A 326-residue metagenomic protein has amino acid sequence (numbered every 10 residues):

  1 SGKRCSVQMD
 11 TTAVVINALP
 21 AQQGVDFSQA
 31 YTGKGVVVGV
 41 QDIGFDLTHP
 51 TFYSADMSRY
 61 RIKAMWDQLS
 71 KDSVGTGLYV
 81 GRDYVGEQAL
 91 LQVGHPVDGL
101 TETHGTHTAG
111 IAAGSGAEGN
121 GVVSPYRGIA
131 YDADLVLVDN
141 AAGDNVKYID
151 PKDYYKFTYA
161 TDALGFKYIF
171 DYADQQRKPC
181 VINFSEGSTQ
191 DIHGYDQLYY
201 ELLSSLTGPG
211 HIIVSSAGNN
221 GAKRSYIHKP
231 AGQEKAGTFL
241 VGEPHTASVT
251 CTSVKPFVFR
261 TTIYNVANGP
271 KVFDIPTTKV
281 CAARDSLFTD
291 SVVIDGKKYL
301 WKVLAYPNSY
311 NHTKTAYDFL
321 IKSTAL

Functional and structural regions predicted by a protein language model:
S1-V37, G44-S58, H312-A325: Autoinhibitory propeptides
G2, A64-D67, D274: Residue-level detector of high-confidence beta-strand sites
T11, M57, S73, T277 (+2 more regions): Coil residues (strongly favoring Ser/Thr
D26-T158, R177-C180, G210: Subtilisin-like serine protease catalytic core
A142-P230, E234, E243-T246, V254-Y264 (+2 more regions): Substrate-binding/access-modulating region of protease and related hydrolase catalytic domains
S253-V258, G269, A283-S286, D290: Extended, low-complexity, turn-rich repeat/linker tracts enriched in Gly/Pro/Ser/Thr and Asp/Glu that occur
A267-P276: Surface-exposed loop/edge segments in extracytoplasmic proteins
